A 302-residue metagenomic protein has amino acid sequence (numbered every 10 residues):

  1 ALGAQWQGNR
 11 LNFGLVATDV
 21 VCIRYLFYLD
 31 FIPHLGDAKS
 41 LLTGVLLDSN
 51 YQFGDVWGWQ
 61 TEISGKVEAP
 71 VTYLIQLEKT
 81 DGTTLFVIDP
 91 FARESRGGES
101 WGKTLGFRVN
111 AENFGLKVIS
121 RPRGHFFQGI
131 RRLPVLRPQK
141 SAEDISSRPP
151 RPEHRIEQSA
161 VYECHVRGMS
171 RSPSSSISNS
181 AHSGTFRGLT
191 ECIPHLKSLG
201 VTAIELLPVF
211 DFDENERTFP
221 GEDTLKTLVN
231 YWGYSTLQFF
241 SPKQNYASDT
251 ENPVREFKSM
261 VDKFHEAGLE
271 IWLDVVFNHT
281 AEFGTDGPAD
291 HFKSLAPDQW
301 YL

Functional and structural regions predicted by a protein language model:
A1-F53, Q60, H154, Y162: Insoluble glucan recognition modules
A1-G8, Y51-V161, S170-I177, A181: The feature marks proteins involved in alpha-glucan
L11, V21, D55, V71 (+4 more regions): Residues that flank catalytic or metal-binding motifs in active/ligand-binding sites
V20, D30-I32, T80, M169 (+1 more regions): Short coil/turn motifs at secondary-structure junctions
I23-Y25, L35-D37, P70-T72, T83-L85 (+3 more regions): Short acidic, gly/pro-rich beta-turn/loop elements at beta-sheet edges and active-site/ligand-binding grooves
H165-L302: Substrate-binding/active-site clefts of carbohydrate-active enzymes
